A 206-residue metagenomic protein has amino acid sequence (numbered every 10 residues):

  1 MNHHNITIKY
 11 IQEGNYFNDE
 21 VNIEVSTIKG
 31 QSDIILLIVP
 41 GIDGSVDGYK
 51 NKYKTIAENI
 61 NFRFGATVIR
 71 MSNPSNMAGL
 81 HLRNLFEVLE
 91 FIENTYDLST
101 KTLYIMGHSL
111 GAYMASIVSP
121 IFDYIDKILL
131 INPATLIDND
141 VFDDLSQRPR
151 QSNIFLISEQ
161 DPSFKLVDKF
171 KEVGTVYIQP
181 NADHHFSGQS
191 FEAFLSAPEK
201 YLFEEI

Functional and structural regions predicted by a protein language model:
M1-Q31: N-terminal cap/lid segment of alpha/beta-hydrolase-fold proteins
N18-E20, I28-G65, R70: Short, surface-exposed "cap/lid" segments of acyl-processing enzymes
K52, N76-D97: Alpha/beta-hydrolase active-site loop
L82-R83, S187-Y201: Post-His helix in hydrolase/transferase enzymes
M106-A115: Gly/Ala-rich beta-loop-alpha elbow adjacent to hydrolase catalytic centers
I117-K127: Conserved hydrolase catalytic core segment
P133-S190: The feature captures the conserved acid-bearing segment of alpha/beta-hydrolase catalytic domains
